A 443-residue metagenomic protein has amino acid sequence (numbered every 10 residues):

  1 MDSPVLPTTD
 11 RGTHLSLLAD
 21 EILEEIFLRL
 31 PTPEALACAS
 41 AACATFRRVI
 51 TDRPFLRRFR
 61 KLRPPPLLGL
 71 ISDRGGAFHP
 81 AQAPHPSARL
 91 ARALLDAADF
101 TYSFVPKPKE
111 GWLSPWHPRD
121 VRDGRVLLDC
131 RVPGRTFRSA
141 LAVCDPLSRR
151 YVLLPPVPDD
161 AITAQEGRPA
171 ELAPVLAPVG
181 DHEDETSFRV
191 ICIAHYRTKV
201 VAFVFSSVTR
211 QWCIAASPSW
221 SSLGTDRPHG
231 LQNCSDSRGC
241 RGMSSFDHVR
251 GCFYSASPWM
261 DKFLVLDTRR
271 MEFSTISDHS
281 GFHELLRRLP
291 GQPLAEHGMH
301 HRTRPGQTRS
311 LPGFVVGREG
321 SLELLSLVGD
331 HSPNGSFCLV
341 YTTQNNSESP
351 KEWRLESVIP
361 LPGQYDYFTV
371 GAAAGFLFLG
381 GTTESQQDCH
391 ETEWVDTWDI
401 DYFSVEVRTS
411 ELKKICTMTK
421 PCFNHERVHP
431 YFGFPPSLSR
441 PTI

Functional and structural regions predicted by a protein language model:
M1-I443: N-terminal entry/capping and adjacent linker segments that precede and initiate structured domains
